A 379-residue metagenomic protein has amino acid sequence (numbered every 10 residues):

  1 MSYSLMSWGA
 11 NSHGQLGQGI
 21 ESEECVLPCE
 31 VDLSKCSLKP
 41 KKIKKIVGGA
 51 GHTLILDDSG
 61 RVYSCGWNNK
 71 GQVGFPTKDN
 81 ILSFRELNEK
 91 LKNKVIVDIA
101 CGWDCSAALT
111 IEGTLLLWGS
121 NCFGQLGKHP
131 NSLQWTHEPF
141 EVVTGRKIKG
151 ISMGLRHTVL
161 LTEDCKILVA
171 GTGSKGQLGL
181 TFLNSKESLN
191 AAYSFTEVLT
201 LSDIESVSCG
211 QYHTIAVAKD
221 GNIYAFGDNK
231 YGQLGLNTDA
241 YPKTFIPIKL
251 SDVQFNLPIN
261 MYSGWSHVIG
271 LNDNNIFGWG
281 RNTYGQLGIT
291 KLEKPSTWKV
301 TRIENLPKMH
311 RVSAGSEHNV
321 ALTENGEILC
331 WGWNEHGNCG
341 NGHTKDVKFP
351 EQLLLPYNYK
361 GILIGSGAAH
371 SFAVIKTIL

Functional and structural regions predicted by a protein language model:
M1-L379: Eukaryote-biased RCC1-like beta-propeller repeat architecture
